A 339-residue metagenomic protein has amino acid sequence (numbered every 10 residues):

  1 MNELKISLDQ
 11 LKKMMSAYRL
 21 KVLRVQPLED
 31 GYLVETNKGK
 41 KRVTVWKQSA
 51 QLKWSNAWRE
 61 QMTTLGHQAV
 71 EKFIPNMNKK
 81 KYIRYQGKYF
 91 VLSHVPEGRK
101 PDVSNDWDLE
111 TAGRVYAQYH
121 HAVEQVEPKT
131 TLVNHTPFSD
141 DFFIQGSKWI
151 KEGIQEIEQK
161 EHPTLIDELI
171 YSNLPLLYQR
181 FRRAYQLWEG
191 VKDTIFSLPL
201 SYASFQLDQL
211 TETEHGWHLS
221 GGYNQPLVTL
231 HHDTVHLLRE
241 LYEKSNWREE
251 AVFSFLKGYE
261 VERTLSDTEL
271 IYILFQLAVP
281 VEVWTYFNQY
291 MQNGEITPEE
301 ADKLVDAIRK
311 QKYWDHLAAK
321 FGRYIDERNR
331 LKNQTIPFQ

Functional and structural regions predicted by a protein language model:
M1-K21: Juxta-kinase regulatory segment immediately upstream of eukaryotic protein kinase catalytic domains
D30-E35: Conserved ATP phosphate-binding architecture of protein kinases
G39-T131: ATP-binding pocket architecture of kinase catalytic cores
W46-S49, T130-S201, A307-K312, K320: ATP-dependent phospho-/nucleotidyl transfer catalytic cores
F73, R182-T234: Active-site acidic catalytic loop and adjacent metal/ATP-binding pocket of ATP-dependent phosphoryl transfer enzymes
K88-V103, K151-P163, L237, V279-E299: A glycine-centered beta->alpha junction motif in the catalytic cores of kinase/phosphotransferase enzymes
H231-T264, L277-I296: Active-site activation/catalytic loop segments of kinase-like enzymes and analogous catalytic loops in related
W284-Q339: ATP/Mg2+ or Mg2+-diphosphate-binding catalytic cores that bind nucleotide phosphates or diphosphates via glycine-rich
